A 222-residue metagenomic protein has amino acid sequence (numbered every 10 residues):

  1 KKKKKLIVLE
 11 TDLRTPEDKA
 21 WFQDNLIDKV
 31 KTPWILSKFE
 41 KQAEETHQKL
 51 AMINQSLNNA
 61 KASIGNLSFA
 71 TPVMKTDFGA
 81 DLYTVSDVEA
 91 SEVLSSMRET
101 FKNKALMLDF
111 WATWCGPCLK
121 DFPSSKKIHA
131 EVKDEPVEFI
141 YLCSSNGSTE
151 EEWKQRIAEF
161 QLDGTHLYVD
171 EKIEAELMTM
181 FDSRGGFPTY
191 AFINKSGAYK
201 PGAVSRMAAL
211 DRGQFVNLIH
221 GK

Functional and structural regions predicted by a protein language model:
K1-K104: Oxidative protein folding and maturation machinery
N59-K61, N66-L67, P72, F122 (+3 more regions): C-terminal structured domains
M74, A130-E174, F181-R184: Conserved segment of the thioredoxin-like fold in thiol-based oxidoreductases
S91, S95-R98, K126-H129, E150 (+3 more regions): Extracytoplasmic/secreted envelope proteins and their assembly/folding machinery, especially bacterial periplasmic
K102, F110-K127, S144, S148: Conserved redox-active cysteine motifs that mediate thiol-disulfide chemistry, especially di-cysteine Cys-X(1-2)-Cys
K104-A105, F122-C143, A158, G213 (+1 more regions): Conserved helix-turn-beta segment immediately C-terminal to the redox Cys motif in thioredoxin-like folds
A105-L106, P188: Alpha/beta-hydrolase fold active-site loops
L162, V169-H220: Thiol/disulfide oxidoreductase modules built on the thioredoxin-like
